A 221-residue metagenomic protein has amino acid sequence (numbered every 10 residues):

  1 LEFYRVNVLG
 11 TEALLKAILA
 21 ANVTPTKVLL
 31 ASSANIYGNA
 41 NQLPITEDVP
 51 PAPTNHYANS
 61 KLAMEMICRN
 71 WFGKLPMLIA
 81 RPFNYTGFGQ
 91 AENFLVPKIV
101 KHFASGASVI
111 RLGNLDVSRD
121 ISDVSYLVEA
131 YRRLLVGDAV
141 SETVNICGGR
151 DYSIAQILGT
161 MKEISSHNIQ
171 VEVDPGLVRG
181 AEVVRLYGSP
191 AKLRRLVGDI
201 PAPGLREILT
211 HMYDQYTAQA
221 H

Functional and structural regions predicted by a protein language model:
F3-Y4, Y57: A hydrophobic alpha-helix adjacent to the NAD(P)-binding/active-site core of NAD(P)-dependent oxidoreductases, strongly
E12-N55: Conserved Rossmann-fold NAD(P)-dependent oxidoreductase catalytic core, especially the SDR/UDP-sugar
N22-V28, L75-M77, A107-V109, S141: Active-site loop of short-chain dehydrogenase/reductase
L30, I79-R81, N145: Conserved beta-strand scaffold in the Rossmann-like NAD(H)/NADP(H)-binding core of dehydrogenases/reductases
Q42-L43, T54-H56, M66-D120, V124-R133 (+1 more regions): NAD(P)-dependent short-chain dehydrogenase/reductase
S60: Short strand-loop-helix active-site module centered on a catalytic nucleophile
F103-H221: C-terminal substrate-binding subdomain of Rossmann-fold SDR/epimerase-dehydratase oxidoreductases
